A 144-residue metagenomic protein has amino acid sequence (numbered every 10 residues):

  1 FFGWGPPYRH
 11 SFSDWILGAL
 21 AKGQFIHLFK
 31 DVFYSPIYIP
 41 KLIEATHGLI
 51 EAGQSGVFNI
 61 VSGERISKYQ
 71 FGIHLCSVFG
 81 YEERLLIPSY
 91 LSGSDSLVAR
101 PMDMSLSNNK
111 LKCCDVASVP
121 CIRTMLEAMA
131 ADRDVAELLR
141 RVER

Functional and structural regions predicted by a protein language model:
F1-Y34, K41: NAD(P)-dependent short-chain dehydrogenase/reductase
H10-D14, Y69, I73, S105: Short, surface-exposed alpha-helical segments at coil->helix boundaries
Y34-I37, I66, L106, A117-P120: Residue-level signal for the nucleotide or nucleotide-sugar donor/cofactor binding architecture
Y34-P36, L91-L97, E127: A short acidic, often aromatic-flanked loop/helix-cap motif at beta-alpha or helix-coil junctions that lines enzyme
L42, I60, F71, L111 (+1 more regions): Non-catalytic, hydrophobic alpha-helical segments
A45, A52-M102, E137-E143: Mid/C-terminal beta-alpha module of Rossmann-like enzyme folds, strongest in SDR-family dehydrogenases/epimerases
T46-I50, L75, N108, L126-R133: Hydrophobic "lid"/C-terminal helical patch of Rossmann-like NAD(P)-dependent dehydrogenase/epimerase domains
P120-R144: Amphipathic terminal alpha-helices
